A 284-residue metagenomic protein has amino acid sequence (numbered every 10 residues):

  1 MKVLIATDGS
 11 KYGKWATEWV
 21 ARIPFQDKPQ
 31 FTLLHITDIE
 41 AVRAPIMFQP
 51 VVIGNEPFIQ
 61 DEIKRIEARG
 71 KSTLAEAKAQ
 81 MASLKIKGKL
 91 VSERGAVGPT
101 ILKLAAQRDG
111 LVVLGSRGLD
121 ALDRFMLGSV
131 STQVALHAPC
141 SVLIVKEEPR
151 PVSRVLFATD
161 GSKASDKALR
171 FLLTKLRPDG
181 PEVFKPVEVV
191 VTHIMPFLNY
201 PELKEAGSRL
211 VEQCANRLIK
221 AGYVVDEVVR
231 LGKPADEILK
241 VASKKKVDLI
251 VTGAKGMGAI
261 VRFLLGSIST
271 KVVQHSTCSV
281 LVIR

Functional and structural regions predicted by a protein language model:
M1-P57, L84-I86, R150, R154-A206 (+1 more regions): Small/aliphatic-rich secondary-structure junction motif
K2, T17, Q26, G98-R150 (+1 more regions): Gly/Ser-rich helix-loop-strand patches that form or flank binding pockets for ribonucleotide-derived cofactors
Y12, D38-A41, K64, A68-V112 (+2 more regions): Structural beta-alpha unit
V20, A77, I101, V134 (+4 more regions): Aromatic/hydrophobic pocket-lining residues that form π-stacking "cages" and hydrophobic walls in ligand
T32-L34, V91, V113, L143 (+4 more regions): Hydrophobic/aromatic beta-strand patches that form the interior of the parallel beta-sheet core in alpha/beta enzyme
I53-S72, E202: A short acidic, glycine-rich active-site loop that binds or catalyzes chemistry on phosphate/adenosine moieties
Q80, F125, P201-E205, R262-L264: Short, solvent-exposed loop/turn segments at secondary-structure boundaries
